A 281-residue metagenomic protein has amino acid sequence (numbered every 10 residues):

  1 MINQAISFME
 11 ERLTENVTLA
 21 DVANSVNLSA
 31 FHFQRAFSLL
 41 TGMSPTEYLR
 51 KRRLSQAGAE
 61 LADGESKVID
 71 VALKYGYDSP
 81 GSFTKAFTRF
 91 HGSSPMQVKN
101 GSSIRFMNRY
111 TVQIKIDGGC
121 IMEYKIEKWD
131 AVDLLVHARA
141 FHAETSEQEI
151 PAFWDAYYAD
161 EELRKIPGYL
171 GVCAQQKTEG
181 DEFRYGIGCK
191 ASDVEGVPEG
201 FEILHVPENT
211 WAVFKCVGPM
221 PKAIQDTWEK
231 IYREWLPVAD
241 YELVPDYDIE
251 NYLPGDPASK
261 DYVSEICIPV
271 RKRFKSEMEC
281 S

Functional and structural regions predicted by a protein language model:
N3-A20, L39-Y75, G101-C120: Terminal helix-turn-helix DNA-binding modules in bacterial transcription factors
M9, F33, I231: Conserved hydrophobic/aromatic pocket- or pore-lining residues that grip, position, or stack substrates in active sites
V26, Y75-G76: Core residues of bacterial helix-turn-helix
S29-A30, D78-S79: Short coil turns linking two alpha-helices in DNA-binding domains
F33, F37, S82-F83, F87: Short hydrophobic/aromatic patch on the recognition helix
L61, K85-K128, V132, S146-E147 (+1 more regions): …primarily DNA-binding HTH/wHTH and HhH modules…
D133-A140: Active-site-flanking beta-strand signature of metal-NTP-handling nucleotidyl enzymes and homologous cyclase-like
F141, E147-S281: C-terminal regulatory/effector modules of DNA-binding transcriptional regulators
